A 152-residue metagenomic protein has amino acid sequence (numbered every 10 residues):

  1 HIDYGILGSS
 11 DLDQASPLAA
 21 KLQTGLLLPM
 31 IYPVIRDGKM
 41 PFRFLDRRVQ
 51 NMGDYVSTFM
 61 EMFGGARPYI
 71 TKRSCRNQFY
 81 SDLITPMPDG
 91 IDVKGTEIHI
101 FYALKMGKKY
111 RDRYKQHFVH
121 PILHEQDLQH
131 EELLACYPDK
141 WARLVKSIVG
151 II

Functional and structural regions predicted by a protein language model:
I2-D3, G95-E97, H120: A short helix->loop->beta-strand "cap" motif at the edges of active sites that frequently abuts
I2-V34: Flexible "cap/lid" loop of the alpha/beta hydrolase fold
I6, H99-F101, H124: Hydrophobic/aromatic beta-strand patches that form the interior of the parallel beta-sheet core in alpha/beta enzyme
S10-L12, L104, Y137: Short, flexible active-site-adjacent loop segments at beta-strand->alpha-helix junctions, enriched in small/polar
P17-K21, R111-R113, C136-Y137: Short aromatic-enriched loop/helix-cap "lid" or pocket-rim segments at secondary-structure transitions that line
R36-I91: Conserved alpha/beta-hydrolase catalytic His-Asp/Glu region
R73-Q116, L133: Conserved serine/cysteine hydrolase catalytic core
V119-I152: Catalytic active-site module of serine/aspartate enzymes centered on a nucleophile-bearing elbow/loop
